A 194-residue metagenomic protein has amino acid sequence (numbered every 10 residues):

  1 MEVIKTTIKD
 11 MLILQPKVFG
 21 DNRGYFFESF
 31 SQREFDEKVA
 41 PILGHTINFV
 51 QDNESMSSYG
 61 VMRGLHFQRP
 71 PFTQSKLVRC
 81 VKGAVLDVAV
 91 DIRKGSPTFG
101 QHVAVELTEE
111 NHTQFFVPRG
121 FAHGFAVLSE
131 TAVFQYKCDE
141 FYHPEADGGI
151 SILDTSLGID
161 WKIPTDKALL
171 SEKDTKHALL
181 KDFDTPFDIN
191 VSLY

Functional and structural regions predicted by a protein language model:
M1-E110, T131, C138-Y194: Non-catalytic, conserved peripheral segments adjacent to functional cores
L107-T131: Conserved metal-binding segment of the jelly-roll/cupin
